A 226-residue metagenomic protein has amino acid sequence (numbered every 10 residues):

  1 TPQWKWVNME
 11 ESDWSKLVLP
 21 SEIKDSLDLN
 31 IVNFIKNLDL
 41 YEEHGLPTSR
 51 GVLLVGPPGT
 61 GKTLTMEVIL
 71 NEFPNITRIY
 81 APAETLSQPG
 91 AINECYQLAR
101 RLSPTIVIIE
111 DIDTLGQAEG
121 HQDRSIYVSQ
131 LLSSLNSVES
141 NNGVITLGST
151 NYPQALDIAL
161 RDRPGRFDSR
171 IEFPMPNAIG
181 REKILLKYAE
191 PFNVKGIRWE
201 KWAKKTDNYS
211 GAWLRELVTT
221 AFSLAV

Functional and structural regions predicted by a protein language model:
T1-D13: Interdomain "pre-motor" coupling segment immediately N-terminal to P-loop NTPase/helicase cores
W14, V18-W202: Walker A/P-loop NTP-binding motif of AAA+ ATPase domains
K204, A212-V226: C-terminal helical "lid" of AAA+/P-loop NTPase domains
